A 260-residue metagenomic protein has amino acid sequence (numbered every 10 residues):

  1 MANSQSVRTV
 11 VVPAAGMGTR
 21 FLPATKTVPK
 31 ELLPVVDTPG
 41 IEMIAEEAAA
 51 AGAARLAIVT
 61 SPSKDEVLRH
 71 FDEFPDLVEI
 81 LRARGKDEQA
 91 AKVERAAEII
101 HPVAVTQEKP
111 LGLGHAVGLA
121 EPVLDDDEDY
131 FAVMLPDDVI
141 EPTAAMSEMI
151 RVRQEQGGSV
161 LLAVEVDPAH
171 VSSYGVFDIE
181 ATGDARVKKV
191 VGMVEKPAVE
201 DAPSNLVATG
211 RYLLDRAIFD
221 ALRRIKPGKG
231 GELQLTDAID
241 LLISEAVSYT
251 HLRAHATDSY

Functional and structural regions predicted by a protein language model:
A2-R82, S147: N-terminal glycine-rich phosphate-binding loop and ensuing alpha1 helix
R69, L77-E79, D87-E180, L214-R216 (+1 more regions): Conserved beta-loop-beta/alpha segment of the NTase-like Rossmann-fold superfamily that binds/positions NTPs
G183-P203: A short, charged helix-loop
L206-L213: A conserved mid-domain beta-alpha-beta active-site/ligand-binding segment of alpha/beta enzyme cores
P227-D237: Short, charged, surface-exposed loops that flank catalytic or proteolytic processing sites
L241-Y249: Catalytic donor-sugar/metal-binding loop of nucleotide-sugar-dependent glycosyltransferases
T250-T257: Conserved small/polar residues in nucleotide/adenosyl-binding loops
